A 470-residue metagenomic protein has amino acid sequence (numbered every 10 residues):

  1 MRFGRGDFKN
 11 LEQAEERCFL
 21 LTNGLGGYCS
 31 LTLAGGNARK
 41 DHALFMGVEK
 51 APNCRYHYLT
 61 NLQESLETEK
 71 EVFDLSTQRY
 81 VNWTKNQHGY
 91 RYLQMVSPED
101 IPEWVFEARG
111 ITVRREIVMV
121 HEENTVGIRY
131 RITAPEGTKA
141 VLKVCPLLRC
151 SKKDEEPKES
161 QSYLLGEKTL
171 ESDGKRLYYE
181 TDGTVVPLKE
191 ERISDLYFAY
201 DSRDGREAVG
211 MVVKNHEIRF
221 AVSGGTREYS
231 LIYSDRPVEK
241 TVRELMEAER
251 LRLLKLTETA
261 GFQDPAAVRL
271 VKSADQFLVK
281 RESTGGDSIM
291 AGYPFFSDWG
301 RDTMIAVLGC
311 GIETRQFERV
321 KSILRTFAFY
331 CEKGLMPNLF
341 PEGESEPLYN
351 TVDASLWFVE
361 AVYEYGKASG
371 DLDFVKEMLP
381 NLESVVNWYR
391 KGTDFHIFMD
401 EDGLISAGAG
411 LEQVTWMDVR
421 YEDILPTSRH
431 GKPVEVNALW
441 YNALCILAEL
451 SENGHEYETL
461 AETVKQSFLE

Functional and structural regions predicted by a protein language model:
M1-F262, P294, R301, I312 (+2 more regions): Terminal accessory carbohydrate-recognition/targeting modules of carbohydrate-active enzymes
R2-E12, P337, P341, T393 (+1 more regions): Non-catalytic carbohydrate-binding regions of carbohydrate-active enzymes
H88-E99, G183-Y197, E258-V279, F317-A328 (+2 more regions): An acidic intrinsically disordered interaction segment
T125, S194-I218, T226, G334-W357 (+4 more regions): The feature captures the catalytic groove of carbohydrate-active enzymes
K143-L148, K158-S160, I323-R325, P341-E342 (+1 more regions): "Short basic amphipathic alpha-helical interaction patches in structured regions
L148-C150, D235-P237, K280, E342 (+2 more regions): Short loop/turn segments at secondary-structure transitions that flank enzyme active sites
L196-V212, E217-A221, E228, L256-Y363 (+3 more regions): Substrate-binding groove/exosite segments of carbohydrate-active enzymes
V242-T257, F262, A266-S273, R315-A328 (+4 more regions): Extended, well-ordered alpha-helical scaffold segments
